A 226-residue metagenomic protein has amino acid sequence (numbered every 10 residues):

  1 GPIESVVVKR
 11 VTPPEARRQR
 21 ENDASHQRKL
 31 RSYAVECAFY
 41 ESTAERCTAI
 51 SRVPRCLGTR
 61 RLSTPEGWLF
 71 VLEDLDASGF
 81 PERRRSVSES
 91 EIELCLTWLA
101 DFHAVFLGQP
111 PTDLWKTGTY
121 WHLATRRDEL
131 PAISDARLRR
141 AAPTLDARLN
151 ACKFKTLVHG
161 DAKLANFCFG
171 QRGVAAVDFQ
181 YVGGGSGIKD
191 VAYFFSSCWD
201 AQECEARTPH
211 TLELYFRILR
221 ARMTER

Functional and structural regions predicted by a protein language model:
P2-Y120: Conserved ATP-binding subdomain of kinase catalytic cores across diverse folds
I3, G67-W68, K153-K155, R172-G173: Conserved catalytic motifs of the protein kinase core domain
S5-V7, V71, L157, A176 (+1 more regions): Short hydrophobic-acidic sequence motifs that mark active-site Asp/Glu residues
S25, A38, G187-T224: Active-site activation/catalytic loop segments of kinase-like enzymes and analogous catalytic loops in related
T43, F102-V105, D161, F194-S197 (+2 more regions): Generic, well-ordered alpha-helical scaffold segments in large soluble proteins
V53, T224-R226: Short, surface-exposed acidic
S78-G160, L164, C168-Q171: ATP-dependent phospho-/nucleotidyl transfer catalytic cores
L164-S197: Catalytic activation segment of kinase domains across protein kinase-like and atypical kinase folds
